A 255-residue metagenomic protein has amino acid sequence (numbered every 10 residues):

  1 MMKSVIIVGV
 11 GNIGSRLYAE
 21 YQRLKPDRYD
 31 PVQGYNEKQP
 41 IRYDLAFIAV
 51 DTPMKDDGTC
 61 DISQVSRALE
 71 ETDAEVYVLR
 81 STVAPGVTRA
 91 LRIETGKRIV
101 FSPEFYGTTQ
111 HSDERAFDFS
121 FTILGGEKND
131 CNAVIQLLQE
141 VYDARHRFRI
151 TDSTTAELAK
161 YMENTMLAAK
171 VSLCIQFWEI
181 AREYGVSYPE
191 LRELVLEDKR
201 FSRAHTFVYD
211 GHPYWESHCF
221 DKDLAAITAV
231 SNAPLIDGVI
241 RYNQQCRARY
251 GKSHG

Functional and structural regions predicted by a protein language model:
M1-L45: NAD(P)+-binding Rossmann beta1-loop-alpha1 motif at the extreme N-terminus of oxidoreductases
V5, R23-Y29, Y77, G96-I99 (+1 more regions): Hydrophobic anchor at the start of a short beta-strand that flanks the dinucleotide cofactor-binding loop
V8, N132, Q136-E197: Active-site-lining helix/loop region of Rossmann-like oxidoreductase modules
G11-I13, T82-V87, L167: Gly/Ser/Thr-rich loops at beta-strand to alpha-helix junctions that form or flank small-molecule/cofactor-binding
I13-L17, Y21, L91, L173 (+1 more regions): Hydrophobic residues within alpha-helices that form the first helical element adjacent to the glycine-rich loop
E37-V76: Rossmann-like NAD(P)-binding element
V50, L79-E157, I227: Rossmann-fold dinucleotide-binding core
E157, S172-G255: Interdomain hinge/lid region at the active-site interface of Rossmann-like NAD(P)-dependent oxidoreductases
